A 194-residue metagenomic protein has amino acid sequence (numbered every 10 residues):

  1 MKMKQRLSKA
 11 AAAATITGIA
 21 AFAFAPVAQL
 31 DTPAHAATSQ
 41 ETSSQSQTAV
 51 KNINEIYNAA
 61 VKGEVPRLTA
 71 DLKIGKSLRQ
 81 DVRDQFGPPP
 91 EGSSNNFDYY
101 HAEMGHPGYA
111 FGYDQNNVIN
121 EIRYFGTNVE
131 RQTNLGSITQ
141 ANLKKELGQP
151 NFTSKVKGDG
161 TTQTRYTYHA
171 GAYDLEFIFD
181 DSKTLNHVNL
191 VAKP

Functional and structural regions predicted by a protein language model:
M1-A36: Sec-dependent N-terminal signal peptides of Gram-positive bacterial secreted proteins and lipoproteins
A14-I19, E64, T69, E130: Short, functionally important structural connectors and interaction interfaces within domains
A28-L30, Q40, Q80: Intrinsic disorder/low-complexity signal
P33-N52: Low-complexity, acidic Ser/Thr/Pro-rich repeat tracts that form intrinsically disordered stalk/linker regions of very
S46-V61, L68-T127, N134-P194: A cross-family detector of function-defining hotspots
